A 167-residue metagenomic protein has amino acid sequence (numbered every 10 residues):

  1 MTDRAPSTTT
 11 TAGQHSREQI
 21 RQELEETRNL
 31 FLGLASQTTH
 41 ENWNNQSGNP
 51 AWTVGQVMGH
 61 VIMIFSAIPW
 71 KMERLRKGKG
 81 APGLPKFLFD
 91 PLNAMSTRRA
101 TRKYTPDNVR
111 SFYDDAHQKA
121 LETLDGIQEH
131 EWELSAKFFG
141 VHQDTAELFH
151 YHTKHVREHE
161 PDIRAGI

Functional and structural regions predicted by a protein language model:
M1-Q19, A67-Y113, I167: Short, helix-capping/interhelical loops that line the mouth of catalytic, cofactor-, or ligand-binding pockets
R17-I20, L24, V54, V109-Y113 (+1 more regions): Hydrophobic packing residues in well-ordered alpha-helices of helical domains and bundles
R17-P50: Long, hydrophobic N-terminal alpha-helical segment
L24, R28-F31, I68, Y113 (+2 more regions): Hydrophobic alpha-helical core bundles mediating ligand binding, dimerization, or RNAP-core interactions
N29, H40, S66, Q118 (+1 more regions): Generic structural signal for secondary-structure transition and capping sites
S36-N42, D125-E133, I167: Surface-exposed helix-capping loop/turn segments at secondary-structure junctions
N44-P91, L134-I167: Short, contiguous alpha-helical
D107-K137, A146: Amphipathic, soluble alpha/beta structural segments
